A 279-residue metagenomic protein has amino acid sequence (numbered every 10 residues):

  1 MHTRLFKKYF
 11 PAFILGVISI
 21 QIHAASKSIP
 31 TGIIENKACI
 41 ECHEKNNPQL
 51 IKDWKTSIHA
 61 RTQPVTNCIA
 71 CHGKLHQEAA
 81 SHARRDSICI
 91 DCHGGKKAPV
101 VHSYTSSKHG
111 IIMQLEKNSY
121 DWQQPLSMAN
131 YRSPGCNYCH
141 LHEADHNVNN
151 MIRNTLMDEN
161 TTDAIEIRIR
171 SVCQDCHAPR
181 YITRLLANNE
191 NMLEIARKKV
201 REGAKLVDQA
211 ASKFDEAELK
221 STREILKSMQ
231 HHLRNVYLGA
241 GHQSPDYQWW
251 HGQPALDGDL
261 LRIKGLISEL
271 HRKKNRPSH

Functional and structural regions predicted by a protein language model:
H2-F10: Bacterial N-terminal signal peptides that target proteins for export
P11-S19: Bacterial N-terminal signal peptides
A24-H279: Short sequence/structural segments immediately N-terminal
